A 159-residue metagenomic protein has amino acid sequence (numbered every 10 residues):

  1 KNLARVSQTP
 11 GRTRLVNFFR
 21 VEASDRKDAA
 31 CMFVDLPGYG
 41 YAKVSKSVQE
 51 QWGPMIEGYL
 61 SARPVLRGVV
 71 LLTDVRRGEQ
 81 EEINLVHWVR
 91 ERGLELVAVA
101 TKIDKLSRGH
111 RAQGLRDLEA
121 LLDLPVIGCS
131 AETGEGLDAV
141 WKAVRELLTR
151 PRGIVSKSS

Functional and structural regions predicted by a protein language model:
K1-S47, T149-S158: Conserved G1/Walker A P-loop phosphate-binding module
R5, E81, A139: Phosphate- and divalent-cation-binding pockets in alpha/beta enzyme and binding domains that engage nucleotide-derived
S7, V44, V70-D74, G128: Conserved short-loop catalytic and cofactor-binding motifs
R12, G38-G40, V75-E79, K102-S107 (+1 more regions): Conserved nucleotide-binding/hydrolysis micro-motifs of P-loop NTPases
T13, Q49-G53, I83, G134-L137: Amphipathic alpha-helical transducer elements in NTP-driven molecular machines
F19, T101, V140: Residue-level signal for inorganic ion chemistry
D28, Q51-P125: Conserved C-terminal guanine-recognition region of P-loop GTPase G domains, centered on the G4
D104-S159: Canonical P-loop GTPase G-domain recognition
